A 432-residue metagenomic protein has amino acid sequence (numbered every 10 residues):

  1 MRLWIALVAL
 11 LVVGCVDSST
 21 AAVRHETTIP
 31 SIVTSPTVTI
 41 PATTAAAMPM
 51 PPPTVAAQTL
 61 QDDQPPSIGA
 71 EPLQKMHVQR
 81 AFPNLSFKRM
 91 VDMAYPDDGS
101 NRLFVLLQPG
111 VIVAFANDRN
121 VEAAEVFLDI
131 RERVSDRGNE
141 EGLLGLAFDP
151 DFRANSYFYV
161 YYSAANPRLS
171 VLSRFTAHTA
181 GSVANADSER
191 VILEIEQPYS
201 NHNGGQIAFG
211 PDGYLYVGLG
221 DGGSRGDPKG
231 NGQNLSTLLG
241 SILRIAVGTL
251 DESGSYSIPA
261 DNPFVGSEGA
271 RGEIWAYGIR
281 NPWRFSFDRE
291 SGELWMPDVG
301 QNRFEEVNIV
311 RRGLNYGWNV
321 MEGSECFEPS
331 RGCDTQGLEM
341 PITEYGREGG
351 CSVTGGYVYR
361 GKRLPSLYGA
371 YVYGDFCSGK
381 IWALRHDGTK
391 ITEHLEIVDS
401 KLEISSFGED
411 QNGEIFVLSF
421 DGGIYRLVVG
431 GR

Functional and structural regions predicted by a protein language model:
V12-G14: C-terminal motif of bacterial Sec signal peptides marking the signal peptidase cleavage site
V16-S18: Bacterial signal peptide processing site
V23-T54: Extracellular mucin-like PTS domains
M48-G226, R284-F287, G292-G300, G349-D387 (+1 more regions): Acidic, Gly/Ser/Thr-rich repeat motifs that build Ca2+-stabilized beta-propeller blades
F82, E125-N139, D187-G204, L238 (+2 more regions): Surface-exposed loop and turn segments in beta-propeller and other repeat-based domains that flank or scaffold
L172-A180, N231-V247, V310-R311: Beta-propeller blade signature
G218-L238, E305-E306: Short, conserved, GDST-rich strand-edge loop motifs in beta-rich repeat architectures
I279, K390-Q411: Conserved blade-ending motifs and adjacent loop-strand segments that build the rim/top face of beta-propeller domains
